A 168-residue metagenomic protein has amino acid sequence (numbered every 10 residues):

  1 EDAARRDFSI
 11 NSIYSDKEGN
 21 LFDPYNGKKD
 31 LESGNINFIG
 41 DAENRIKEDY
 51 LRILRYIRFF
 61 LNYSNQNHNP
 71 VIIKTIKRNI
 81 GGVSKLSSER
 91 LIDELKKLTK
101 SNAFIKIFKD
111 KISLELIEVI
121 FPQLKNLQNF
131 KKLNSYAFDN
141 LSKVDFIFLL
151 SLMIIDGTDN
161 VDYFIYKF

Functional and structural regions predicted by a protein language model:
A4-K167: Glycine- and charge-enriched loop/helix tracts that form the active or gating conduit in phosphate/cation-handling
